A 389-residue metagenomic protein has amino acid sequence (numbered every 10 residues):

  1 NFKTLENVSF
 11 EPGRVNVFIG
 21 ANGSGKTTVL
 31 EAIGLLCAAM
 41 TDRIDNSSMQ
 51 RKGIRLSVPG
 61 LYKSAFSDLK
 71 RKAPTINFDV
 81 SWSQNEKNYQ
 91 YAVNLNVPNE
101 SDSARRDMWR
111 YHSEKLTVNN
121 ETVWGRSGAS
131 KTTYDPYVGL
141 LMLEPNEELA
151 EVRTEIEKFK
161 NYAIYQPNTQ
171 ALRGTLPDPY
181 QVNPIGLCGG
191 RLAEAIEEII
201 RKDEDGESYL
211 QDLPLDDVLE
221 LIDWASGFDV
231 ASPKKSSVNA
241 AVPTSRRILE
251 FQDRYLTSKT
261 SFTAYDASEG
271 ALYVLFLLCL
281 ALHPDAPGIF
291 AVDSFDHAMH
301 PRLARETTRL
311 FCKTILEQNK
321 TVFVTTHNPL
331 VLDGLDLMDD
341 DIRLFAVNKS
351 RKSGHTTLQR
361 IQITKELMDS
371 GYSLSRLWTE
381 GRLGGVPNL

Functional and structural regions predicted by a protein language model:
N1-N7: Extreme N-terminal "head/tail" segments of very large remodeling/mechanoenzyme assemblies
N7-G13, L280-D285: Phosphate-binding P-loop
S9, N161-I164, L344-A346, L358: Conserved beta-strand scaffold positions in the cores of enzyme catalytic domains, especially in NTP/NDP-utilizing
V15-L56, L187-C188, G270-L280, R309-L310 (+2 more regions): Phosphate-binding glycine-rich loops of NTP-binding sites
E31-D102: Conserved P-loop NTP-binding catalytic core
N77, S83-V230: Electropositive, glycine-dotted interaction segments that contact anionic polymers or phosphate-rich ligands
L219, G227-H283, I289-R302: Conserved ABC ATPase signature
E306-L389: C-terminal lobe/lid and adjacent interdomain/linker elements of RecA-like ASCE P-loop ATPase modules
